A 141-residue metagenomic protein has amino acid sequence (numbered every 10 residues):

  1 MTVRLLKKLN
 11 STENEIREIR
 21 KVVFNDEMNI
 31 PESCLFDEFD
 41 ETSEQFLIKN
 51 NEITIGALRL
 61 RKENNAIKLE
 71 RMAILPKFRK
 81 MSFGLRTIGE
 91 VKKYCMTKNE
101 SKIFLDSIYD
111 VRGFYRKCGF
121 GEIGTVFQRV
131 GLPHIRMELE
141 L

Functional and structural regions predicted by a protein language model:
M1-D40, Q45, K49-I53: Short amphipathic alpha-helix that is part of the acyltransferase structural core
L47, I53-R61, K68-A73: Conserved beta-strand in the GNAT
L47-K49, R136-E140: Short, well-ordered beta-strand micro-motif
K62-E70, R79, R129-H134: A conserved beta-turn-beta hairpin within the catalytic core of GNAT-like acetyltransferases that forms part
I74, K80-K93: Conserved acetyl-CoA-binding loop-helix of GNAT-fold acetyltransferases
C95-I108: Conserved GNAT acetyl-CoA-binding A-motif
F104-D106, R116, G121-R136: Conserved catalytic-core motifs of GNAT/GCN5-like acyltransferases
